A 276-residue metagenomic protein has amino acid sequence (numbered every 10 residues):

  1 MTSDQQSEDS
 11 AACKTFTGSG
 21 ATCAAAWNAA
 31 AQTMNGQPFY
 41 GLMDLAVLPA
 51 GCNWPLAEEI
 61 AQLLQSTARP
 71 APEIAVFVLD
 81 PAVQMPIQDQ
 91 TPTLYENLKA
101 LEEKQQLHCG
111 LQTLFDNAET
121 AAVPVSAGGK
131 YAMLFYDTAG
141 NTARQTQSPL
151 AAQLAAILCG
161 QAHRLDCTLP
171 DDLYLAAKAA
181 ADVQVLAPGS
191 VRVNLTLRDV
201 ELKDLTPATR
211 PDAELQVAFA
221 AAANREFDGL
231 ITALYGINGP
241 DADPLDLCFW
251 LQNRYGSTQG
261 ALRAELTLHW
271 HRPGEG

Functional and structural regions predicted by a protein language model:
M1-G276: Membrane-proximal alpha-helical signals and transmembrane carboxylates
